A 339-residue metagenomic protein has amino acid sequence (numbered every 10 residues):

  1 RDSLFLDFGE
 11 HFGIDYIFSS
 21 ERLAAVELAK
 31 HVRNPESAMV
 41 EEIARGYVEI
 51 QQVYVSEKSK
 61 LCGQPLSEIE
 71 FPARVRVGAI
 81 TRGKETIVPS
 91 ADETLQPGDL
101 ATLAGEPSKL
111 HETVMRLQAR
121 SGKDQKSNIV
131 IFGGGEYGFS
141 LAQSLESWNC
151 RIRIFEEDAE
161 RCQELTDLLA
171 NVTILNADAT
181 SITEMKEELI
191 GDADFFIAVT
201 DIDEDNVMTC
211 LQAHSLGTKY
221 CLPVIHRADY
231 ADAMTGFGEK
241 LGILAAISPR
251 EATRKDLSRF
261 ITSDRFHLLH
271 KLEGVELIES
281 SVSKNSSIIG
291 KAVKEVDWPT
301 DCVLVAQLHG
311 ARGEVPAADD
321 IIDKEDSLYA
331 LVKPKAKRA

Functional and structural regions predicted by a protein language model:
R1-A339: Cytosolic regulatory regions of ion transport systems
